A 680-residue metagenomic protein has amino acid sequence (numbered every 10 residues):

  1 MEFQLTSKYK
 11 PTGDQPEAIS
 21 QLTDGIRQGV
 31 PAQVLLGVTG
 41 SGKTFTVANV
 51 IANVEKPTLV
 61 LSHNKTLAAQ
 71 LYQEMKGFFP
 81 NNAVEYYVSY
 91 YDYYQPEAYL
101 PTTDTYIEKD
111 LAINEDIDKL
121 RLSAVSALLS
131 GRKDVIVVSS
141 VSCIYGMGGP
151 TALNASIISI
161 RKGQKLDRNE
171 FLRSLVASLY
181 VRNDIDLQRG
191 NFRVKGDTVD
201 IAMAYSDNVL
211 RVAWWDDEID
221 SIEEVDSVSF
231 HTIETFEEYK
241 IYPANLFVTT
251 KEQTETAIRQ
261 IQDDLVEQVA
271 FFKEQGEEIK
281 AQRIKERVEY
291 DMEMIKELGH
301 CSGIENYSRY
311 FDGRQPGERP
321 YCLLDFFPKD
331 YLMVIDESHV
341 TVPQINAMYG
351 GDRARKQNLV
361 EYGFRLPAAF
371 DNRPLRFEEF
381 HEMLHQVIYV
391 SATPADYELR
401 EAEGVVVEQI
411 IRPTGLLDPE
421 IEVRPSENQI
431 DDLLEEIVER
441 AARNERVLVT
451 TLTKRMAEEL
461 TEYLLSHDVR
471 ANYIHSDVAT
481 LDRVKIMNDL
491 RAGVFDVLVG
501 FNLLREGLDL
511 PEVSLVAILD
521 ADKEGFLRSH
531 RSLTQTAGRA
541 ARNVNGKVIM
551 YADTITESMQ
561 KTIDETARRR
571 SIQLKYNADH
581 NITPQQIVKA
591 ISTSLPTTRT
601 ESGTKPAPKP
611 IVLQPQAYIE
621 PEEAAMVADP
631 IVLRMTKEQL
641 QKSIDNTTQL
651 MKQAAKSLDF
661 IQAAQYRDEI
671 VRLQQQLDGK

Functional and structural regions predicted by a protein language model:
M1-V34: Conserved pre-motif I regulatory segment
Q28-V34, K56-P57, K133-V135, E445-R446: Pre-Walker A (Motif I) flank of P-loop NTPase domains
Q28-V50: Walker A/P-loop
V34, Y87-D432, E436-A442, T461 (+2 more regions): N-terminal cationic and glycine-rich segments that engage phosphates or anionic surfaces
P57-A69, Y86, K280, R440-E462: Conserved strand-helix element at the start of the C-terminal RecA-like helicase core
A69-G77, E97-Y99, E459-Y463: Short amphipathic alpha-helical segment within the helicase RecA-like ATPase core that mediates nucleic-acid
Y87-A98, K109-L120, T451-M456, N472-N488 (+1 more regions): Conserved helicase motor
T151, T453-H475, R672: Conserved helicase motor "Helicase C" RecA-like lobe of SF1/SF2 P-loop NTPases
